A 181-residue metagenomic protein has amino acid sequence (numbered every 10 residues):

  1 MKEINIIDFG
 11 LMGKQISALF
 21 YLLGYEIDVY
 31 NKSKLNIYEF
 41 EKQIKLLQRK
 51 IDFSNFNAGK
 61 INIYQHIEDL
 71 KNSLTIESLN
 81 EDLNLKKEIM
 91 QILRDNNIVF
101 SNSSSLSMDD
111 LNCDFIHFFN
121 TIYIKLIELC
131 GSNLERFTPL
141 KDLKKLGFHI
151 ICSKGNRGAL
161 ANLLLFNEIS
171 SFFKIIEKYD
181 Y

Functional and structural regions predicted by a protein language model:
M1-S54, N62: NAD(P)+-binding Rossmann beta1-loop-alpha1 motif at the extreme N-terminus of oxidoreductases
G13-Q15, N84-K87, L106-M108: Short glycine/serine/threonine-rich phosphate/pyrophosphate-binding segments that cradle anionic phosphate groups
S17, F56-L74, L143-G147, C152-G158: Amphipathic alpha-helical segments at domain termini/boundaries
K32-L35, R49-R94, I98: Rossmann-like NAD(P)-binding element
L79, I98-L163: Rossmann-fold dinucleotide-binding core
I151, A159-Y181: Active-site-lining helix/loop region of Rossmann-like oxidoreductase modules
